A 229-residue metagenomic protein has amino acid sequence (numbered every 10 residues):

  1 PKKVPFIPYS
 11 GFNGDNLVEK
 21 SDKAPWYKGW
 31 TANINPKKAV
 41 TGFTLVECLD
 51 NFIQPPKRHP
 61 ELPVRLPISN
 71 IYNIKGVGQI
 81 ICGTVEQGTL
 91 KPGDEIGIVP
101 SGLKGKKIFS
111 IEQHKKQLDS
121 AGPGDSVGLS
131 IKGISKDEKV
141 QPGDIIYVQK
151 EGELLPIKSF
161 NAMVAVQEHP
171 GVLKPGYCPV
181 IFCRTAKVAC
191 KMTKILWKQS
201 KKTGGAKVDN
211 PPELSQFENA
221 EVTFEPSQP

Functional and structural regions predicted by a protein language model:
P1-K57, E61: Canonical P-loop GTPase G-domain recognition
I68: Polyanion-binding loop/helix "lid" in catalytic or ligand-binding cores
I74-P229: C-terminal effector/interaction modules appended to NTPase cores
